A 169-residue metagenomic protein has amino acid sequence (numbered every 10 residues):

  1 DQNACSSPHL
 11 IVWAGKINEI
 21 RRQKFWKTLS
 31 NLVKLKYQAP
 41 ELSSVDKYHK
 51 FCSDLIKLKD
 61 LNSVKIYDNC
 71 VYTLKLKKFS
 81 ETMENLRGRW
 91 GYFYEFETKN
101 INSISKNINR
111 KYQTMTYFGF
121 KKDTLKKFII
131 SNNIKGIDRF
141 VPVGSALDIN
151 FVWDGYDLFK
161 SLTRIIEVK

Functional and structural regions predicted by a protein language model:
D1-T116, K126-E167: NAD(P)-dependent aldehyde/semialdehyde dehydrogenase
